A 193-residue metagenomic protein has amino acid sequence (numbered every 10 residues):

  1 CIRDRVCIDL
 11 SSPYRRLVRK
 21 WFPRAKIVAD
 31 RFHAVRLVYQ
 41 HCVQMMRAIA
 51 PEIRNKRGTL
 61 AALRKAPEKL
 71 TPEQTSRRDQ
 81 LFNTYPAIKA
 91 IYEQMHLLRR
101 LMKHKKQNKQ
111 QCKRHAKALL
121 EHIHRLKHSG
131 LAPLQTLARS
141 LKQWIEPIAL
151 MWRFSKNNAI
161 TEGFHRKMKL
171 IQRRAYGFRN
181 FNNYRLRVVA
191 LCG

Functional and structural regions predicted by a protein language model:
C1-I2: Short, small-residue-biased leader/transition segments that mark boundaries at the very start of proteins
R5-R24, F32-R36, R54-G193: Acidic/histidine-rich catalytic cores and adjacent linkers of DNA breakage/strand-transfer/modification proteins
Y39-P51: Short, surface-exposed amphipathic charged segments that create phosphate/polyanion-binding patches used for binding
